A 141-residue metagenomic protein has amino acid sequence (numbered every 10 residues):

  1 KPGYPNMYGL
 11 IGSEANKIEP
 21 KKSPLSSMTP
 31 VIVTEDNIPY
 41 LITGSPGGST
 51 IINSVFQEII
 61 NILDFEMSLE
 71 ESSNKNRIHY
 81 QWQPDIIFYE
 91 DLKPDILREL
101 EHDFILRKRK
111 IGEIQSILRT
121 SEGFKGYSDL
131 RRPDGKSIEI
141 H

Functional and structural regions predicted by a protein language model:
K1, Y40, G48-I52, Q81-W82 (+3 more regions): Flexible loop/turn segments at secondary-structure boundaries
K1-E35, F65: Active-site rim segments in enzyme catalytic domains, especially the processed small/beta chain of N-terminal
S13-K17, T43-G44, Q57-I60, Q83-D85: Short beta-alpha connecting loops at secondary-structure transitions that line or flank enzyme active sites
I18, V33-T50: Extended C-terminal regions of large enzymes
E19-P24, V55, D64-R109, Q115: Extended C-terminal subregions enriched in glycine
P24-S27, V31-V33, L41-T43, F88 (+2 more regions): Structured core elements
S45-M67: Alpha-helical support elements that line or immediately flank enzyme active sites and cofactor-binding pockets
D95-H141: In a subset of proteins, long, contiguous C-terminal domains/tails are tracked
